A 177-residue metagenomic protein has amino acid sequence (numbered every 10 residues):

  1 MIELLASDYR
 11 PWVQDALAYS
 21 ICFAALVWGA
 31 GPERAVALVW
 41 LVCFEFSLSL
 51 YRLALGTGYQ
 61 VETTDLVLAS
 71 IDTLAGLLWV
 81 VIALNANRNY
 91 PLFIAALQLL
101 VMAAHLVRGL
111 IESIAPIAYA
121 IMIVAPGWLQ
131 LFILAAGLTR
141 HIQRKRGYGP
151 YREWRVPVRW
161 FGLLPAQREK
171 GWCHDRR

Functional and structural regions predicted by a protein language model:
M1-S20: Hydrophobic transmembrane alpha-helical segments in integral membrane proteins
I2, L50-Y59, V107-I114: Juxtamembrane "helix-exit" motif on the non-cytosolic side of transmembrane helices
L17-A24, L74-L84, W128-R140: Hydrophobic cores of alpha-helical transmembrane segments in multi-pass inner/ER membrane proteins, independent
A24-L41, L84-R88, Q143-Y148: Membrane-interface helix-boundary motifs at transmembrane edges
A37-S47, I94-V101: Central hydrophobic cores of alpha-helical transmembrane segments in multi-pass integral membrane proteins
L50-V80: Helix-adjacent hinge/juxtasegments
I71-L78, L92-G109: Hydrophobic alpha-helical membrane segments
M102-R177: C-terminal membrane-adjacent module
